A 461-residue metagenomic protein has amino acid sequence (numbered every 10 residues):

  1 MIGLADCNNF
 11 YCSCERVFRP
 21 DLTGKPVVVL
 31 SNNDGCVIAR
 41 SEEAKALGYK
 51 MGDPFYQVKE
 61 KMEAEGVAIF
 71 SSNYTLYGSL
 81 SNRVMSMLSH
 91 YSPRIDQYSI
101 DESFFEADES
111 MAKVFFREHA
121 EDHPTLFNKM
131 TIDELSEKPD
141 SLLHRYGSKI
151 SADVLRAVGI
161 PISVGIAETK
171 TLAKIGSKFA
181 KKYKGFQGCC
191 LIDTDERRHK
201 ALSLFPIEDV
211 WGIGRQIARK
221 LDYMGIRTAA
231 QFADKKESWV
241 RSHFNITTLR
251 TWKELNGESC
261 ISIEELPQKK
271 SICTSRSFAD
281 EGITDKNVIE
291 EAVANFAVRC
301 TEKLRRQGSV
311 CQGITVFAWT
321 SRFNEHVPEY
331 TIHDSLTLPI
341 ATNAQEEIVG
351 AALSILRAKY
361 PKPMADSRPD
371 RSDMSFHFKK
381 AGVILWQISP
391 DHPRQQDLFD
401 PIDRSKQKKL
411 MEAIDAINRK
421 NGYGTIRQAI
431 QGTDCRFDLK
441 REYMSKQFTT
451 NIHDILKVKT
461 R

Functional and structural regions predicted by a protein language model:
M1-N256, I263, R404-R461: Gly/Gly-Pro- and Ser/Thr-rich, intrinsically disordered tail segments characteristic of DNA damage-repair and tolerance
T23-K25, I160, Q312, Y330-D334 (+1 more regions): A generic structural signal for short beta-strands and their flanking turns/coil linkers
Y98-E102, A167-K170, S309-G313, F376-K380: Short Gly/Ser/Thr- and Asp/Glu-enriched loop/turn motifs at secondary-structure junctions
S103, V310-N324, A381-P393: Core structural elements
M111-F116, E325, S389-Q396: Short, charged/polar, Gly/Pro-enriched secondary-structure boundary elements
A120-T125, T331-D334, D397-D403: Short intrinsically disordered coil segments
D209, I217-S375: DNA-contacting surface of Y-family translesion DNA polymerases
T337-R461: Acidic, metal-coordinating catalytic segment for phosphate/diphosphate chemistry, firing primarily on the Nudix
